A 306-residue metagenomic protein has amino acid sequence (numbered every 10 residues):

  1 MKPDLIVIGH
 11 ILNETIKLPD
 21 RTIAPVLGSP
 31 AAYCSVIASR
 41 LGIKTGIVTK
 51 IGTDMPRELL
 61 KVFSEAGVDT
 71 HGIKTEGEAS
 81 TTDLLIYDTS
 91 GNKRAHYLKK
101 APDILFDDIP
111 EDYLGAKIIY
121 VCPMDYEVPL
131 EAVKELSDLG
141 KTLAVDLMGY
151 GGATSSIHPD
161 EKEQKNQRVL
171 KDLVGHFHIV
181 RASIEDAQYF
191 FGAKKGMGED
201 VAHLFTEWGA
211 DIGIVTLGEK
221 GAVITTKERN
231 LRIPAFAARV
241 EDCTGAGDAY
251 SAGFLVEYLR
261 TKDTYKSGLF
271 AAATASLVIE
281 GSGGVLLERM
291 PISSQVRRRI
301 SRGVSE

Functional and structural regions predicted by a protein language model:
M1-L18: Positively charged, low-complexity intrinsically disordered leader regions
K2-P3, N166, K195-E306: Conserved phosphate-binding/catalytic region of the ribokinase-like
I6, L143-D146, I214: Structural detector of well-ordered beta-strand residues that form the stable sheet scaffold of enzyme domains
E14-P25, R40-C122, E127, A132-E135 (+2 more regions): Conserved N-terminal subdomain of the carbohydrate kinase-like
S35-K44, E257-R260: Alpha-helix C-terminal capping segments
V36, D83-I86, G221-T225: Short beta-strand scaffold segments in enzyme catalytic cores
A38, S183, G247: Short, conserved phosphate/pyrophosphate- and ester-handling motifs at nucleotide-, phospho-/glycolipid
I118, C122-E199: Conserved beta-alpha-beta core of the PfkB/ribokinase-like small-molecule kinase fold
